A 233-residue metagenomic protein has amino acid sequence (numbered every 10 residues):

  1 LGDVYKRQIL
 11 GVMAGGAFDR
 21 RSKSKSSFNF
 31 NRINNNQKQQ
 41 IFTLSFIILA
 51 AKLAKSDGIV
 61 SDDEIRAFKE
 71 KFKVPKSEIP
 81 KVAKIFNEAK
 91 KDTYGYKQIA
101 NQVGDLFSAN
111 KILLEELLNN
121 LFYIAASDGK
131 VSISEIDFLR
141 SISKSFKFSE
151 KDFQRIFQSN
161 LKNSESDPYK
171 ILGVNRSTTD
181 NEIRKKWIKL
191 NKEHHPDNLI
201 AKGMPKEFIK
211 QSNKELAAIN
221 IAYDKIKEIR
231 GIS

Functional and structural regions predicted by a protein language model:
L1-Y5: Short, small-residue-biased leader/transition segments that mark boundaries at the very start of proteins
K6-G15: Hydrophobic core segments of alpha-helical transmembrane domains in multi-pass membrane proteins
I9, F42, E215: Short acidic-hydrophobic sequence patches enriched in Asp/Glu that either
G15-P168, D180, R184, I188: Amphipathic alpha-helical protein-interaction segments
R140-S233: N-terminal J-domain/J-like co-chaperone modules of DnaJ/Hsp40 proteins
